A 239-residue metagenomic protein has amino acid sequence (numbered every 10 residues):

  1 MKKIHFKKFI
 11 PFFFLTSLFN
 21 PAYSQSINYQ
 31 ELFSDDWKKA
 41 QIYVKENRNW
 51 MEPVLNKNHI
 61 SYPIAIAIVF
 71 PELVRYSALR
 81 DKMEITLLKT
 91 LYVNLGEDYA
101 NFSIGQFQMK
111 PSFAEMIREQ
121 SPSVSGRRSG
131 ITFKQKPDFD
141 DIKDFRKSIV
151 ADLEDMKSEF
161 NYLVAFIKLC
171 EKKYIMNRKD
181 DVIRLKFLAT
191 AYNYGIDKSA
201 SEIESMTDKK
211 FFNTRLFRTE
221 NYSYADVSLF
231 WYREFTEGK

Functional and structural regions predicted by a protein language model:
M1-S26: Bacterial Sec-dependent N-terminal signal peptides
S26-K239: Catalytic glycan-binding domains that act on GlcNAc-containing polysaccharides
